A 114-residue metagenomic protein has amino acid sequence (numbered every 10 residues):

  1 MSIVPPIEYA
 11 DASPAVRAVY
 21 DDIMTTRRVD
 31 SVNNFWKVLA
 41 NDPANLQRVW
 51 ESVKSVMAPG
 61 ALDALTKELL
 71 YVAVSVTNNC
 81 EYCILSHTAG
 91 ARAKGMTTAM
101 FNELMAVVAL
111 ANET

Functional and structural regions predicted by a protein language model:
M1-T114: Hydrophobic alpha-helical segments
